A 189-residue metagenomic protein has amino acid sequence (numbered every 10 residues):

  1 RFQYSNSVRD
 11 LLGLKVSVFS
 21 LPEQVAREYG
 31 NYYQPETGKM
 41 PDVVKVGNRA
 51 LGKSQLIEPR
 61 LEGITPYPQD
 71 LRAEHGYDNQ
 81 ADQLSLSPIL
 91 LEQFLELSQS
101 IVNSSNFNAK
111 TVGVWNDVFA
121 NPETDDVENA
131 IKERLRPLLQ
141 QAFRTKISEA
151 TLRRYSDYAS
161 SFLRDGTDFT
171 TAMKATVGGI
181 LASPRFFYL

Functional and structural regions predicted by a protein language model:
R1-L189: Low-complexity, glycine/serine/threonine/alanine-rich intrinsically disordered linker and propeptide segments
